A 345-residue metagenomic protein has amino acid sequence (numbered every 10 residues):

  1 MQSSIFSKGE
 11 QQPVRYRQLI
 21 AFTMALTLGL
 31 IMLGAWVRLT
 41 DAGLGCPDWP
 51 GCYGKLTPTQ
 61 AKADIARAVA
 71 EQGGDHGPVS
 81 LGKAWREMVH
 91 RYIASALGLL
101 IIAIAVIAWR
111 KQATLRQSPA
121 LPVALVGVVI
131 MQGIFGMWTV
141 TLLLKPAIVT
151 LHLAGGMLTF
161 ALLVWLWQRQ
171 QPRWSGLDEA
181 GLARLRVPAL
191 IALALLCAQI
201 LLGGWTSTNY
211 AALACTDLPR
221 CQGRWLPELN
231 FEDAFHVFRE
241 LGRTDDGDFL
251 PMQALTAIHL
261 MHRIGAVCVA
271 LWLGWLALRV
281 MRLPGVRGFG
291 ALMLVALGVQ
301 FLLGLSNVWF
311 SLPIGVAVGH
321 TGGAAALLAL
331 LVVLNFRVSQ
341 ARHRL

Functional and structural regions predicted by a protein language model:
Y16-P50, A194-T206: N-terminal signal-anchor transmembrane alpha helix
F22-L33, A120-W138, I191-Q199, G288-W309: Small-polar-interrupted transmembrane alpha-helices in polytopic inner-membrane proteins
L33, V37-D48, I130-L153, T206-R220 (+1 more regions): Interfacial helix-loop-helix junctions of multi-pass membrane proteins
A42-E87, A212-L255: Extracytosolic (periplasmic/ER-lumenal) interhelical loops and adjacent juxtamembrane/interface segments of multi-pass
W85-A103, A147-T159, T256-W275, A317-A326: Membrane-interface loop-to-helix entry segments
V106-V123, A277-M293: Membrane-interface helix-loop-helix junctions at transmembrane boundaries of multi-pass membrane enzymes, predominantly
W165-R184, P188, A329-L345: A juxtamembrane structural motif centered on a specific transmembrane helix
T256-S311: Helical hairpin unit composed of two closely spaced alpha helices linked by a short loop
